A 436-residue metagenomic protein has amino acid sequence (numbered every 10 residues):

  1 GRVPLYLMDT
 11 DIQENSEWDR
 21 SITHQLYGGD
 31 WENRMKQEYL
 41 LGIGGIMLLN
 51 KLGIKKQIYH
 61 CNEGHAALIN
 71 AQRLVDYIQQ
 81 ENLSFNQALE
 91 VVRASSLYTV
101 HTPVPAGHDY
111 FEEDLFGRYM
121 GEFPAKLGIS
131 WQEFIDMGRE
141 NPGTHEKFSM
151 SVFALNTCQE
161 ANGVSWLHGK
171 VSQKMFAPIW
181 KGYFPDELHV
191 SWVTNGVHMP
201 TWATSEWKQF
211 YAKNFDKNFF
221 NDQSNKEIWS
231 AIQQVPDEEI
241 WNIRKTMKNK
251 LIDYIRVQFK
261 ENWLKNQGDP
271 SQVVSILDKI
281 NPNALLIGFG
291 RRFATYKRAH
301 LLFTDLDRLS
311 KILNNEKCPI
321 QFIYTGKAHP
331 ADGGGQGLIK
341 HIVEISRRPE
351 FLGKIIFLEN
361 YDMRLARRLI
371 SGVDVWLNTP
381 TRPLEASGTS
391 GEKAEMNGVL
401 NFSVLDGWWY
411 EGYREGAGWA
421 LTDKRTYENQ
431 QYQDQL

Functional and structural regions predicted by a protein language model:
G1-L436: Catalytic cores of carbohydrate-active enzymes across secretory and cytosolic contexts
